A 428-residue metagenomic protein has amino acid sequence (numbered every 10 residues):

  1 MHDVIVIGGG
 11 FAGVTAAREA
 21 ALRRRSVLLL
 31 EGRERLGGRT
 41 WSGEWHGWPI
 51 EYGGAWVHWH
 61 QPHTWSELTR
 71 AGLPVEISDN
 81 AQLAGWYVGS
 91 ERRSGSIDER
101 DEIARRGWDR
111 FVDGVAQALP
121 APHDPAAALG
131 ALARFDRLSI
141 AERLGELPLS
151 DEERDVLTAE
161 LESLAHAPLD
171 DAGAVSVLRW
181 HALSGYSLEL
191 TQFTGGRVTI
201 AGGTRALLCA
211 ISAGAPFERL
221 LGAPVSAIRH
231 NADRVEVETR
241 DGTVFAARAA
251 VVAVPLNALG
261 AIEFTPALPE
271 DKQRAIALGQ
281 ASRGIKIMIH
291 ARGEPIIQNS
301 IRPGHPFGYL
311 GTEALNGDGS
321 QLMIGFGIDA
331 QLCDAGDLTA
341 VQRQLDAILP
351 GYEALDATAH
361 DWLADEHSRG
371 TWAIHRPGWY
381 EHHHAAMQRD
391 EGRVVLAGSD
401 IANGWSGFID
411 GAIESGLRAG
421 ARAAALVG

Functional and structural regions predicted by a protein language model:
H2, R240-A249: Core beta-strand elements of the Rossmann-like FAD/NAD(P) dinucleotide-binding domain in flavoenzyme oxidoreductases
H2-L29: N-terminal Rossmann-like FAD-binding beta1-loop-alpha1 element of flavoenzymes
T15, R23, R234, N299-G428: Conserved flavin/dinucleotide-binding core of flavoenzymes
A21-W45: Glycine-rich FAD pyrophosphate-binding loop
W48-A118: Dinucleotide-binding Rossmann-like beta1-alpha1 core, especially the glycine-rich loop that anchors the ADP
D124-A223, R234, A253, E263 (+1 more regions): Active-site/ligand-binding neighborhood in enzyme catalytic cores
V252-P269: Flavin (primarily FAD) binding-site architecture
E270-Q298: Central beta-strand plus flanking loop segment that forms part of the substrate or channel wall within the catalytic
